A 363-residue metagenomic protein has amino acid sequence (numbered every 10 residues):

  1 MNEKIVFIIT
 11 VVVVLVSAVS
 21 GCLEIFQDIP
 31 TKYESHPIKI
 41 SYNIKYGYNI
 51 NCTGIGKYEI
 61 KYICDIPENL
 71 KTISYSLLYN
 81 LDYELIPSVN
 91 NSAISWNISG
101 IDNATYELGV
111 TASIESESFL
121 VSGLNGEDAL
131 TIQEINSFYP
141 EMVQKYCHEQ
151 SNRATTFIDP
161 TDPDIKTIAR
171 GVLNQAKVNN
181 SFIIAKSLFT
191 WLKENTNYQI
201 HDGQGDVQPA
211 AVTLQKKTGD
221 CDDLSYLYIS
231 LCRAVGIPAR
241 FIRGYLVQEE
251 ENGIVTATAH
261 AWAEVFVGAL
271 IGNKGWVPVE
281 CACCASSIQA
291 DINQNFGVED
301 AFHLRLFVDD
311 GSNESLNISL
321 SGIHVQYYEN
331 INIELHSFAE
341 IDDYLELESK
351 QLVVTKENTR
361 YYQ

Functional and structural regions predicted by a protein language model:
M1-T31, I60, A263, Y361-Q363: Secretory targeting signatures
V13-V14, S116-L120, L124-G219, L227-S230 (+1 more regions): Secondary-structure boundary elements
C22, C52, C64, C147 (+3 more regions): Generic recognition of cysteine residues
I25-D128: Intrinsically disordered, low-complexity N-terminal segments that are enriched in acidic
L70-S74, Q204-Q208, N273-K274: Surface-exposed loop/edge segments in extracytoplasmic proteins
D223-S321: Hydrophobic/aromatic-rich core segments of domains that either
